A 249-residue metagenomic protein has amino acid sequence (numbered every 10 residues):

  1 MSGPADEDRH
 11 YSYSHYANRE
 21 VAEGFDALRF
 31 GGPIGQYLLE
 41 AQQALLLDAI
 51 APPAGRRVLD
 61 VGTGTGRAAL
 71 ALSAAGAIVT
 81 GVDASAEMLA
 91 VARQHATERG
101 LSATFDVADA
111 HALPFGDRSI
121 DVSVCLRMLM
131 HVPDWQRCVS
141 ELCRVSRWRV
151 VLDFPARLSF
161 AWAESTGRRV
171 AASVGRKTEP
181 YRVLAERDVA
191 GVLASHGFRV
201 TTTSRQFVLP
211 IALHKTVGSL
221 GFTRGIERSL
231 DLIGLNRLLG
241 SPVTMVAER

Functional and structural regions predicted by a protein language model:
S2-P53, G225, S229: Conserved class I S-adenosyl-L-methionine
G55-G64: Conserved class I S-adenosyl-L-methionine
T65-A112: Class I SAM-dependent methyltransferase SAM/SAH-binding core
V124: A conserved beta-strand element that flanks and buttresses the S-adenosyl-L-methionine
Q136-V150: A short glycine-rich, Lys/Arg-flanked "PGG" loop and its adjoining helix->strand segment in the class I
R149-S173: Conserved class I S-adenosyl-L-methionine
G167-R168, T202-R249: A C-terminal cap/extension of S-adenosyl-L-methionine-dependent methyltransferases that defines the acceptor-substrate
A171-D188: Acceptor-substrate binding/catalytic loop of class I
